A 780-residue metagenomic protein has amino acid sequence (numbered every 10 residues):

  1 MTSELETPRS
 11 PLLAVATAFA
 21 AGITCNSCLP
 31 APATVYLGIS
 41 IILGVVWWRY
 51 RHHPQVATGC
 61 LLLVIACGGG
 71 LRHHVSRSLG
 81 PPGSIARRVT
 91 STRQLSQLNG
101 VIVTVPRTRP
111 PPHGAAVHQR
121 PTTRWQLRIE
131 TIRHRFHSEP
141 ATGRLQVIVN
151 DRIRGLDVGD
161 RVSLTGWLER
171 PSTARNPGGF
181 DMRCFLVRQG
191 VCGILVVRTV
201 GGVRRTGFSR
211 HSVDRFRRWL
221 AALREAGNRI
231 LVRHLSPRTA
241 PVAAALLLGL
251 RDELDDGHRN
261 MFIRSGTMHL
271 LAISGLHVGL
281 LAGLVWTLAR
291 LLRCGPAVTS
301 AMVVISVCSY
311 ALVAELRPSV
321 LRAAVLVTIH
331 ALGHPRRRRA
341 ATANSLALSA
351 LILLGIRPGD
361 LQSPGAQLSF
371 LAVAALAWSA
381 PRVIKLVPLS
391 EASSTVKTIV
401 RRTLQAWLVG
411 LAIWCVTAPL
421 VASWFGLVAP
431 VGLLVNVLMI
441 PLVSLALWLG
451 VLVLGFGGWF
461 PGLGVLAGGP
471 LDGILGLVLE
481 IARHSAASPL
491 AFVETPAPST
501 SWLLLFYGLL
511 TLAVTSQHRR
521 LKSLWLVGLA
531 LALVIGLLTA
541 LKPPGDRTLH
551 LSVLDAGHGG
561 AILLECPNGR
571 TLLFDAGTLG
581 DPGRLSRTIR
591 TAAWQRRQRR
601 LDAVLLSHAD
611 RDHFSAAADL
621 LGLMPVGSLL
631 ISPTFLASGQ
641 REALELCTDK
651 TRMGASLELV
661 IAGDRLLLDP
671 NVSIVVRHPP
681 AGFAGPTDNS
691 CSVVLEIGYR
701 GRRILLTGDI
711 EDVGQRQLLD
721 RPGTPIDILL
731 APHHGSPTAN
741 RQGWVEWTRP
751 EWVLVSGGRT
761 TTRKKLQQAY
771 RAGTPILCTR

Functional and structural regions predicted by a protein language model:
M1-I85, V325-I329, S394, T398 (+2 more regions): Helix-loop-helix transmembrane hairpins and adjacent membrane-interface loops of multi-pass inner-membrane proteins
T2-E6, V64-H269, R584-T591, R600 (+3 more regions): Membrane-interface helix/helix-cap signal primarily in integral membrane proteins
E6-R49, S363-A366, F370, V465-T515: Membrane-embedded alpha-helical segments of integral membrane proteins
T7-L13, L248-D252, A314-V320, L445-G457: Hydrophobic alpha-helical transmembrane segments
A14, G22, Q55, L195 (+6 more regions): Hydrophobic alpha-helical transmembrane segments in multi-pass membrane proteins
W125-L127, L195, L246, I352 (+6 more regions): Well-ordered beta-strand positions enriched in small/hydrophobic/aromatic, beta-favoring residues
D151-R154, V158-W167, C184-L186, V191 (+5 more regions): Non-globular, low-confidence helical/coil segments that flank catalytic cores
S212, F216-H234, V242, L250 (+13 more regions): Hydrophobic alpha-helical segments of integral membrane proteins, encompassing both true transmembrane helices
